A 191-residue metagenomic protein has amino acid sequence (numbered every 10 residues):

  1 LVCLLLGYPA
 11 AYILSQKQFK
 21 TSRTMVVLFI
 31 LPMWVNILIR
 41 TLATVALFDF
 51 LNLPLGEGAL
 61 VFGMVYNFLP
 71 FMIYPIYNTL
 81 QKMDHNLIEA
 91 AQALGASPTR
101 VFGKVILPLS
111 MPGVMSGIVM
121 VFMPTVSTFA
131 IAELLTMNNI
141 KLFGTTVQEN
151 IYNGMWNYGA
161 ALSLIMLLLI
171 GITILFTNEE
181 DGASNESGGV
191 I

Functional and structural regions predicted by a protein language model:
L1-Q81, L107-L109, G113, G117-S127 (+2 more regions): Membrane-water interface segments at the C-terminal ends of transmembrane alpha-helices in multi-pass inner-membrane
M83-L87, N185-E186: Short glycine/proline-centered loop/turn elements that form peptide/ligand docking sites
A91: The alpha-helix within a helix-turn-helix
L94-G95, P108: Glycine/proline-centered hinge or cleavage motifs at structural transition points of membrane proteins
F129-W156, I191: Glycine-rich helix-loop "coupling/hinge" segments at transmembrane-helix boundaries in multipass transporters
F176-I191: Transmembrane alpha-helical segments of polytopic membrane transport and secretion proteins
